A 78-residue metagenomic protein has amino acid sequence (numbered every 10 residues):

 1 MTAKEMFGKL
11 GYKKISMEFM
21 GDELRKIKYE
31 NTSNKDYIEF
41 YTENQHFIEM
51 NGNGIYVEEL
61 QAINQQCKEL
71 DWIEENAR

Functional and structural regions predicted by a protein language model:
M1-S16: Amphipathic alpha-helical segments
T2-K4, E58, I73: Generic signature of intrinsically disordered, low-complexity, basic-rich segments and short cationic peptides
E5, K9, A62-Q65, E69: Charged/polar, solvent-exposed surface patches and flexible loops
G11-Y12, E23-K26, N76: Intrinsically disordered, low-complexity sequence elements enriched in Ser/Thr/Gly/Pro
M17-C67: Acidic, low-complexity, intrinsically disordered interaction modules
K68-R78: Short acidic DE-rich linear segments
